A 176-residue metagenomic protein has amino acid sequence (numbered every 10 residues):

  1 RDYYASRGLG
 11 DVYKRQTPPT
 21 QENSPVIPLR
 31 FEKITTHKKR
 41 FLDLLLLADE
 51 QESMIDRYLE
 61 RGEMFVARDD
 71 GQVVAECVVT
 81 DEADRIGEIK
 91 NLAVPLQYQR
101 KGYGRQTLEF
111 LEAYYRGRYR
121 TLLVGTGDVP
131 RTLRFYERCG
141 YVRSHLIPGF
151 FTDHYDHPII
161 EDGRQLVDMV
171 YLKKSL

Functional and structural regions predicted by a protein language model:
R1-Q16: Single conserved hydrophobic/aromatic residue that forms the stacking wall/gate of nucleotide- or nucleobase-binding
R15-H37, V170, L176: Conserved N-terminal entry element of GNAT/NAT acetyltransferase domains
L29-L96: Acetyl-CoA-dependent GNAT
G62, L166-Y171: Short hydrophobic/aromatic beta-strand or adjacent loop that forms the aromatic wall/cage of a ligand/substrate-binding
Y98, G102-F110: Conserved acetyl-CoA pyrophosphate-binding loop and the N-cap/start of the following alpha-helix in GNAT-like
Y115-D128: Conserved GNAT acetyl-CoA-binding A-motif
L123-G125, E137, V142-G163: Conserved catalytic-core motifs of GNAT/GCN5-like acyltransferases
